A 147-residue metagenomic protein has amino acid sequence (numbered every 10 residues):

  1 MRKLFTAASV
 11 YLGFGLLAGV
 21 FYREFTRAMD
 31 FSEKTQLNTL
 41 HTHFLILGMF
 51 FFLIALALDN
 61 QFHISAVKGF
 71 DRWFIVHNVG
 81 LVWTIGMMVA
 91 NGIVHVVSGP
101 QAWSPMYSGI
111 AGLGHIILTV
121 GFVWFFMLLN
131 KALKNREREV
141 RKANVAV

Functional and structural regions predicted by a protein language model:
M1-V147: Hydrophobic alpha-helical transmembrane segments of multi-pass integral membrane proteins
